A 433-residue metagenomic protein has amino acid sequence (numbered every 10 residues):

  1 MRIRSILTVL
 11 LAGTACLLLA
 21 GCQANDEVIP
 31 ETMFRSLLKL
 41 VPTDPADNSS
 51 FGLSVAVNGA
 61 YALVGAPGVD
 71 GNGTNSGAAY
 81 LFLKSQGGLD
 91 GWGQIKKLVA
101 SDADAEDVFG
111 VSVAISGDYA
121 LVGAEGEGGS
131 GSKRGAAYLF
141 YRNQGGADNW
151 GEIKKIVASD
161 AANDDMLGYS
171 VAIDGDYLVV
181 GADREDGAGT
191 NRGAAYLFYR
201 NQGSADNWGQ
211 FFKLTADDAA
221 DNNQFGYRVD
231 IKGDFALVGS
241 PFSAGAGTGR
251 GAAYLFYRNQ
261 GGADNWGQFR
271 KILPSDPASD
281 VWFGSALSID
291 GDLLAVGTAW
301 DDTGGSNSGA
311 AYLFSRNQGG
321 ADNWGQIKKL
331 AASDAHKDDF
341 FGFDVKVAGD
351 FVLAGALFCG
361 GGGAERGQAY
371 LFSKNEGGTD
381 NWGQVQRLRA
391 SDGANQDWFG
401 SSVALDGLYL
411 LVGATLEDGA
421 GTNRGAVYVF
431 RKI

Functional and structural regions predicted by a protein language model:
M1-L10: Bacterial N-terminal signal peptides that target proteins for export
V9-L18: Bacterial N-terminal signal peptides
C22-I433: Conserved beta-strand/short-helix segments that make up beta-rich extracellular adhesion/recognition modules
